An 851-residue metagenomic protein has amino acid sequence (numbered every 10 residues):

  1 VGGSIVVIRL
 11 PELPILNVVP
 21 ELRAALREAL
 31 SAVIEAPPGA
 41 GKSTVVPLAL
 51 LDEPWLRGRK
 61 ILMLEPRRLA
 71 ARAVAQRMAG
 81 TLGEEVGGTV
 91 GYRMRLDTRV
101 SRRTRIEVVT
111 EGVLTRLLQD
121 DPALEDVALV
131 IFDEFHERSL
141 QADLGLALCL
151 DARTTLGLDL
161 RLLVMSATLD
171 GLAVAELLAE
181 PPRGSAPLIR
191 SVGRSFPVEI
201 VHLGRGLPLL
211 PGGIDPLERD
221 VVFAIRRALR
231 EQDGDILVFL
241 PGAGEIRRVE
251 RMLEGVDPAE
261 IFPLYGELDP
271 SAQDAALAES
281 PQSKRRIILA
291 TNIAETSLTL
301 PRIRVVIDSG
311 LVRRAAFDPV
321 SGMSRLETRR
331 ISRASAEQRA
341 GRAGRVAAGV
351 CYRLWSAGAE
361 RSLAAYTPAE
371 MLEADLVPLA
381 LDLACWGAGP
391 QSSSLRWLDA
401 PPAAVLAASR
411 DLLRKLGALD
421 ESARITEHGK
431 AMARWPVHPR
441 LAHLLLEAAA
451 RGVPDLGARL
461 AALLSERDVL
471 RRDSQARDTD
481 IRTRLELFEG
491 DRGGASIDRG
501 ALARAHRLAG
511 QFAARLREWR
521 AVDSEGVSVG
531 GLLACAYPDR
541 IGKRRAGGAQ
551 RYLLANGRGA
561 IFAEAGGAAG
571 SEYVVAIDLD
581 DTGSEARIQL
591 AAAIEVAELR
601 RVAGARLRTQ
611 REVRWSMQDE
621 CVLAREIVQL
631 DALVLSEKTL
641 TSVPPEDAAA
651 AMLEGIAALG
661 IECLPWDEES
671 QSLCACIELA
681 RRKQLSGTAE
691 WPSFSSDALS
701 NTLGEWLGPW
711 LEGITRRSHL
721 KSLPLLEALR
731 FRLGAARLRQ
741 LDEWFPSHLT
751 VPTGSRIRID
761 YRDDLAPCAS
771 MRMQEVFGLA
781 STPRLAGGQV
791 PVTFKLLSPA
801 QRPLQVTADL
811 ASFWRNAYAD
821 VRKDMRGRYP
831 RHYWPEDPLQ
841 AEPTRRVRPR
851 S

Functional and structural regions predicted by a protein language model:
V1-L444, D580, D764-A766: P-loop NTPase motor module signature
P38, W55, I541-D580, V751-P752 (+3 more regions): Segments forming glycine/polar-rich beta-alpha architectures that bind adenosine-containing cofactors
D121-H136, L146, S309-R313, G322 (+7 more regions): Extended active-site and interfacial segments that coordinate phosphate-rich ligands in large catalytic machineries
I131-F132, E260, D269-Q273, L446-V469 (+2 more regions): Charge-dense polyanion-binding interfaces
R183-G184, R545-G548, D742-P746: A short, compositionally biased
D215-A228, V602, R815-R828: Short, cationic low-complexity segments
M252, P258, P263, A275 (+4 more regions): Second RecA-like catalytic domain
A555, S616, C621-S851: Charged, non-catalytic accessory extensions
